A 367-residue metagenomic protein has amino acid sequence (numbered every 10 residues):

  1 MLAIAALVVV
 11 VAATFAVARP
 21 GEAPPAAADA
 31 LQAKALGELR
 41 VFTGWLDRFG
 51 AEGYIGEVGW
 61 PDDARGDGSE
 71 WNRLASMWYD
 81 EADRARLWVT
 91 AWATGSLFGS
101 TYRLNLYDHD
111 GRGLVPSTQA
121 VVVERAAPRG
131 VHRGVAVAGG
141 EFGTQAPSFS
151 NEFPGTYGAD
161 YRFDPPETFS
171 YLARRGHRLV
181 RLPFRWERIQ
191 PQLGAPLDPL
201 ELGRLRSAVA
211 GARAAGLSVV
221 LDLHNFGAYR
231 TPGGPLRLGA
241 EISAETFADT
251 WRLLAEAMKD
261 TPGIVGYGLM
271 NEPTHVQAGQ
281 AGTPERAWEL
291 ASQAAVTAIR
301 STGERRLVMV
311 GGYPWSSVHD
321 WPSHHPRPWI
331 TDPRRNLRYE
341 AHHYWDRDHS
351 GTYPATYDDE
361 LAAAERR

Functional and structural regions predicted by a protein language model:
M1-A18: Secretory targeting and sorting signals
F15-G21, P25-A28, K34-W45, H109-L179: N-terminal carbohydrate-binding accessory modules
E22-A85, Y107-D108, F153, Y157 (+4 more regions): Extracellular glycoside hydrolase catalytic/binding regions
G53, V89, V219-L221: Hydrophobic beta-strand scaffold residues
G59-D63, T94-G99, A138-G143, L179 (+5 more regions): Solvent-exposed loop/turn segments at secondary-structure junctions within structured extracellular/periplasmic domains
A64-G130: Aromatic-rich peripheral "rim/lid" segments of glycoside hydrolase catalytic domains that contact and position glycan
L87, R133, R178-V180, V265 (+1 more regions): Short acidic/polar active-site loop segments enriched in Thr and Asp
F153, Y157-L179, F184, Q190 (+3 more regions): An active-site-proximal structural segment forming one wall of the substrate-binding cleft that immediately precedes
